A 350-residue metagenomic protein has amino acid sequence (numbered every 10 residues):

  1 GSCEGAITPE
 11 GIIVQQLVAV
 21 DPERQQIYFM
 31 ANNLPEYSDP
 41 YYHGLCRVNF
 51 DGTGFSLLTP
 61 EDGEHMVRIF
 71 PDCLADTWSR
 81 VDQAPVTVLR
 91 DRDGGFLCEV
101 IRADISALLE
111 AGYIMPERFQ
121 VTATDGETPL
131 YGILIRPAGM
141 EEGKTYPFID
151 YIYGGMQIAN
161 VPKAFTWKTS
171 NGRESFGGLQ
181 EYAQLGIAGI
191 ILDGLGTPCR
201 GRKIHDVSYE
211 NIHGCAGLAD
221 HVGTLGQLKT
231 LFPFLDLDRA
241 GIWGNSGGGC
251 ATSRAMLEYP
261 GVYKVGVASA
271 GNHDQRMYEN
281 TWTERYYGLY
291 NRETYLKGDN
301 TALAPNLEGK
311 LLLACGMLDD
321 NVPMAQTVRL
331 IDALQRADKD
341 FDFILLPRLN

Functional and structural regions predicted by a protein language model:
G1, T8-Q15, A31-G44, W78-L89 (+2 more regions): A flexible loop/linker signature enriched in serine peptidases of the S9 family
G1-E23, N32-P35, V48-E64, R92-T122: Multi-bladed beta-propeller domains
D21, D39, N49, R68-I69 (+1 more regions): Residue-level signal for WD-repeat beta-propeller blades
Q26-I27: Entry beta-strands of beta-propeller and related beta-repeat scaffolds
E64-N350: Serine-hydrolase catalytic core recognition
